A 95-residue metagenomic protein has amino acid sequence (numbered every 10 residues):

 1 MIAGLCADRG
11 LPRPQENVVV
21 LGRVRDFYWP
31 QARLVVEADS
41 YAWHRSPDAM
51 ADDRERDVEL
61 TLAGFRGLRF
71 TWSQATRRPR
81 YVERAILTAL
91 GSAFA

Functional and structural regions predicted by a protein language model:
M1-A95: Surface segments flanking catalytic/ligand-binding clefts of nucleic-acid enzymes
